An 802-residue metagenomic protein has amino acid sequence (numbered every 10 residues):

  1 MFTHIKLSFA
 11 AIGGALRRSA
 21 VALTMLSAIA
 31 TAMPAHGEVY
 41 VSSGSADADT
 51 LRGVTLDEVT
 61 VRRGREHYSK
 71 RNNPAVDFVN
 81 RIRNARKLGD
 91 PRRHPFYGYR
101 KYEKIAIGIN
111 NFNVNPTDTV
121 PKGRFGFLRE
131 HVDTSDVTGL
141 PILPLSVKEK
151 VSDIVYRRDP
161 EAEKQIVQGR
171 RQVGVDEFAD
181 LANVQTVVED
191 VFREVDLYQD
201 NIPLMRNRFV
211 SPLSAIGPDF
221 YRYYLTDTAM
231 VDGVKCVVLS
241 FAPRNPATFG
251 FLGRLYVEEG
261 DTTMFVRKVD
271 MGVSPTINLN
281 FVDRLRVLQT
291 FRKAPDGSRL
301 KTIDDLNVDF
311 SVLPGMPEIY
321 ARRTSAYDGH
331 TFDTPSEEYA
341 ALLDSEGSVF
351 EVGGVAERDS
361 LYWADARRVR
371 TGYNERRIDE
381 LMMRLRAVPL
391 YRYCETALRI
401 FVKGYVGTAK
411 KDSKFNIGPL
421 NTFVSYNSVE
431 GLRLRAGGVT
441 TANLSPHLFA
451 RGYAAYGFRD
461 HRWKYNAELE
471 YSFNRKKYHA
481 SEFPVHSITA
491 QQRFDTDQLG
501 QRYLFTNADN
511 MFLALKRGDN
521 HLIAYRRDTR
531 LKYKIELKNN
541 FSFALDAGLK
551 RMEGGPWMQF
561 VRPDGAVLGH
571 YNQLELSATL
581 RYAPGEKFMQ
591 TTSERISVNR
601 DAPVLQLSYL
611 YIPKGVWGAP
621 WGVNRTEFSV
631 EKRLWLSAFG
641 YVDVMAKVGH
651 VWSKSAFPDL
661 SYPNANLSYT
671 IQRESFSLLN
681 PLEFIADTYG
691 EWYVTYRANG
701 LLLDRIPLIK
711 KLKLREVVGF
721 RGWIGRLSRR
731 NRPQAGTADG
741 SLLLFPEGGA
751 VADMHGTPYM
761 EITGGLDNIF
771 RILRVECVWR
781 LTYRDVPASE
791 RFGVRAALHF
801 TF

Functional and structural regions predicted by a protein language model:
M1-A46, T50, T55-E58, A480 (+2 more regions): Bacterial Sec-dependent N-terminal signal peptides
V39-G44, D49-C236, A242-G250, L313-S425 (+5 more regions): Structured extracytoplasmic
A75-D77, A247-G253, L279-L288, E318-T324 (+2 more regions): Amphipathic hydrophobic-ligand
F96, D232-S240, F265-K268, S298-I303 (+2 more regions): Short, hydrophobic/aromatic-rich segments at coil-to-beta transitions
F209, D344-F802: Exposed, low-structure sequence patches enriched in small/polar residues
G253-G260, R286-D296, Y327: Extended lipid/amphipathic-ligand handling interfaces
M271-I277, D305-L313, A490-D495, V648-V651: Short, solvent-exposed aromatic-acidic interface loops
L285, A294-I303, V308, R323-A326 (+3 more regions): Transmembrane beta-barrel wall of Gram-negative outer-membrane proteins
